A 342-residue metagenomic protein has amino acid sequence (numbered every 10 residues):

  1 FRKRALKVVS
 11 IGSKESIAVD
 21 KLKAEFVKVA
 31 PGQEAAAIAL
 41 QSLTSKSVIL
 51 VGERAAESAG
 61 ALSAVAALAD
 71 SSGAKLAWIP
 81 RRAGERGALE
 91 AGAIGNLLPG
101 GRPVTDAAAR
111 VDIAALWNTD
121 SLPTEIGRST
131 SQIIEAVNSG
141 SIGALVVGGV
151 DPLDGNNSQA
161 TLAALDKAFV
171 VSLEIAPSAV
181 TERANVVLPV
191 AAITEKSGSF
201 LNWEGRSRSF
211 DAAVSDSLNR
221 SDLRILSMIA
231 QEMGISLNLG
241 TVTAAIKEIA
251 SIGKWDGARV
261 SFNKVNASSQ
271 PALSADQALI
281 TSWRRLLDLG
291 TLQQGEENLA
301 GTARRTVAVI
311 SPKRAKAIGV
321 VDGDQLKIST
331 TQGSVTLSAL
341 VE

Functional and structural regions predicted by a protein language model:
F1-L62, D70-A74, R102-T105, L226: Long, well-ordered, tryptophan-enriched scaffold segments
F1-V19, V65, S71, G95 (+3 more regions): A cross-kingdom feature strongest in bacterial/archaeal respiratory oxidoreductases
I11, V29, I79-R81, L173: Conserved beta-strand termini and adjacent loop/short-helix elements that scaffold enzyme active sites in alpha/beta
L22-K23, R54-E57, R81, A184 (+1 more regions): Single, functionally critical "micro-switch" positions that shape active/binding sites and transmembrane helices
P31, R54, R82-A83, V150-D151: Short beta->alpha junction loops/turns
V48-G52, W78-R82, E125, L239-A244: Short coil/turn segments at secondary-structure boundaries
R54, L218-N219: Aromatic-acidic/polar surface patches that form glycan- and anion
S58, A77-W78, R82-D106: Extended, H/D-rich, highly charged conserved domains that either
